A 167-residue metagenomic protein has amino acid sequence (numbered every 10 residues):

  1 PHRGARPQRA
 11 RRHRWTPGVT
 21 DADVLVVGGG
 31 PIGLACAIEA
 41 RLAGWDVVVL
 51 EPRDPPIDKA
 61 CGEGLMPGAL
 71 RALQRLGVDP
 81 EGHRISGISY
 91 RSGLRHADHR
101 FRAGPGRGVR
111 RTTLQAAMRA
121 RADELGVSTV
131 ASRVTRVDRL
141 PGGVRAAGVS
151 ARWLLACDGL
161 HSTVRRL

Functional and structural regions predicted by a protein language model:
P1-G18, G143-R145: Compositionally biased, low-complexity flexible segments
V19-I32: Beta1/beta-strand and adjacent pyrophosphate-binding region of the FAD-binding site in flavoprotein oxidoreductases
A22, G44, A151-R152: Short, well-ordered alpha-helix to beta-strand connector turns
V27, I38-C61: Glycine-rich FAD pyrophosphate-binding loop
G44, G77, G126: Short glycine-rich hinge loops at helix-strand junctions in the catalytic core of two-component histidine kinases
D58-S89: N-terminal FAD cofactor-binding segment of flavoenzymes
R71, G82-L167: Conserved N-terminal helical subregion
